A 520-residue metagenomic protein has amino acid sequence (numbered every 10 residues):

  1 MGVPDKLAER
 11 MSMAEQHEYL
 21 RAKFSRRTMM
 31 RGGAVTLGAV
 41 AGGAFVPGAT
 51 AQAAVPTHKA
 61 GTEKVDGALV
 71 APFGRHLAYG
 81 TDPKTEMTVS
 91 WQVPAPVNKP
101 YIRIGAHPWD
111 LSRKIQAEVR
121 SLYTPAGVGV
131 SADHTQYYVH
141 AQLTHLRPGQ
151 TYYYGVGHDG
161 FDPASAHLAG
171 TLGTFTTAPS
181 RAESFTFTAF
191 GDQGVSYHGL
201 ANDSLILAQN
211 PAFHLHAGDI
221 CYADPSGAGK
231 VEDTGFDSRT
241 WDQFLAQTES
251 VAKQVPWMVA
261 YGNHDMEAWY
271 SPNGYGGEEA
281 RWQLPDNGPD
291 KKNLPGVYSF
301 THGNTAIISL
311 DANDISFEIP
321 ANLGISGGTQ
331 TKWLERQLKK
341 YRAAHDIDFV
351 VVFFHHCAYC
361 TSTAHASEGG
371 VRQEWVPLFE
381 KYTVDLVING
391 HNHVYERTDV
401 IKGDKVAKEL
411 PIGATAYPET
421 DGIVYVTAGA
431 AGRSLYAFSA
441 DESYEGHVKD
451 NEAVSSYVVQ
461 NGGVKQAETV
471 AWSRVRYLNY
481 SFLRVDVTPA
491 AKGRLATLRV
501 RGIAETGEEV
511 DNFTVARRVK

Functional and structural regions predicted by a protein language model:
M1-F24, A39-A41: N-terminal secretory signal peptides
R10-A14, G32-T36, A54-A182: Short, surface-exposed linear motifs at loops/turns and structural transition points
T28-A51: N-terminal export signals
H140-Q142, T151-P179, A228-A344, E374 (+3 more regions): Extended active-site neighborhood of metal-dependent phosphoesterases/phosphodiesterases
P163-A228: An acidic-aromatic substrate-binding cleft motif
S184-G194, N304-I315, V351-H355, V424-A430: Active-site-proximal beta-strand elements of phosphoester/diester hydrolases
A189-G191, H214-G218, W257-G262, V351-F354 (+2 more regions): Active-site neighborhood of phospho(di)ester-bond hydrolases with catalytic His/Asp-centered motifs
A228-T240, E318-L323, A344-V387: Active-site-proximal segments of metal-dependent phosphoesterases and phosphodiesterases across multiple
